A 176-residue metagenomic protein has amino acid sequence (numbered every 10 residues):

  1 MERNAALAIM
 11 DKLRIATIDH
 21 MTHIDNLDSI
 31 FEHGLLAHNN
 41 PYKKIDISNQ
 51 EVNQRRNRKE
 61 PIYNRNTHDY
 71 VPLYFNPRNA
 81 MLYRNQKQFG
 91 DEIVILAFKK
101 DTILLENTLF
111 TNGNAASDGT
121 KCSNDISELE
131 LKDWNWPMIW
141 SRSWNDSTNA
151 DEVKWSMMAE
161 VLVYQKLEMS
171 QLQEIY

Functional and structural regions predicted by a protein language model:
M1-Y176: Active-site-proximal loop/hinge segments that shape catalytic or ion-binding/gating pockets
